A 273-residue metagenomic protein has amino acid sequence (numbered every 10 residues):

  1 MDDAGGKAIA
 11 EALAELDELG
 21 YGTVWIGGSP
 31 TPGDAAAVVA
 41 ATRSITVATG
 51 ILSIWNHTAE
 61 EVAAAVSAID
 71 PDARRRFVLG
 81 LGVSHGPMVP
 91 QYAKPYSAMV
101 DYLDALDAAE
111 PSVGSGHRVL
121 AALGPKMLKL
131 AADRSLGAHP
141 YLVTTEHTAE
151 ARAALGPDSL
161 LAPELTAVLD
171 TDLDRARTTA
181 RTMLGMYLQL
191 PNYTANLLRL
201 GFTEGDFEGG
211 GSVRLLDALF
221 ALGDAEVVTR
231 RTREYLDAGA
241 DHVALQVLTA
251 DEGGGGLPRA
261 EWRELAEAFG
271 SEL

Functional and structural regions predicted by a protein language model:
M1-L273: Active-site-adjacent structural elements that line small-molecule/cofactor binding pockets in enzymes
